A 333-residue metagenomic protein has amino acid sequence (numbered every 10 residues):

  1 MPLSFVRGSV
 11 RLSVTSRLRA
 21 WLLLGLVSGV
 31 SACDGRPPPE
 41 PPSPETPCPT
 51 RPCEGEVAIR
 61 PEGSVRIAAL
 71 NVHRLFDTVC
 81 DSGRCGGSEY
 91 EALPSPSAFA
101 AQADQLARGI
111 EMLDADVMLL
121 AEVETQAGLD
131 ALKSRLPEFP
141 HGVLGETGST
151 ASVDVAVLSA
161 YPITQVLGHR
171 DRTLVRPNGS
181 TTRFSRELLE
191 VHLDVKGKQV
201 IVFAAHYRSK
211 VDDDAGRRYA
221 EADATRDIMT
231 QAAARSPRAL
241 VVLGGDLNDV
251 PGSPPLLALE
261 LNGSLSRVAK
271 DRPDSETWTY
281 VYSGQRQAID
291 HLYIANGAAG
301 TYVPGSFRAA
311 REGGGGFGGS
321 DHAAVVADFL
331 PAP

Functional and structural regions predicted by a protein language model:
L3-L22: Bacterial N-terminal signal peptides that target proteins for export
G29-A32: C-terminal motif of bacterial Sec signal peptides marking the signal peptidase cleavage site
D34-A58, D227-V242, D249-P333: Metal-dependent phosphoester-hydrolase catalytic domains
D34-R135, E146-V153, A222-D223, G313 (+2 more regions): N-terminal, active-site-proximal structural segment of metallo-dependent hydrolase catalytic domains
G55-V57, Y90-F99, D114-L120, L144-G145 (+6 more regions): Second-shell loop/turn segments in exported
A68-L75, A121-E124, L144-G148, S159-Y161 (+6 more regions): Active-site-proximal beta-strand/loop segments in catalytic clefts of secreted hydrolases
V72, V117, V123-Q199: Structured beta-strand-rich core segments of catalytic domains in phosphoester-bond hydrolases
L144, E187-A269: Extracytoplasmic, non-cytosolic globular domains
